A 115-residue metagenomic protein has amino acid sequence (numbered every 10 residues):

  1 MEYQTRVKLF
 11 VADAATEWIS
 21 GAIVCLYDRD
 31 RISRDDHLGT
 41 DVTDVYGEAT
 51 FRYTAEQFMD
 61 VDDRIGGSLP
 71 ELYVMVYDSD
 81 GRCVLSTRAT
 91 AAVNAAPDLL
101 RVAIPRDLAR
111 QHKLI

Functional and structural regions predicted by a protein language model:
M1-I104, A109: Beta-strand-dominated extracellular/periplasmic modules and repeats in secreted or surface-exposed proteins
